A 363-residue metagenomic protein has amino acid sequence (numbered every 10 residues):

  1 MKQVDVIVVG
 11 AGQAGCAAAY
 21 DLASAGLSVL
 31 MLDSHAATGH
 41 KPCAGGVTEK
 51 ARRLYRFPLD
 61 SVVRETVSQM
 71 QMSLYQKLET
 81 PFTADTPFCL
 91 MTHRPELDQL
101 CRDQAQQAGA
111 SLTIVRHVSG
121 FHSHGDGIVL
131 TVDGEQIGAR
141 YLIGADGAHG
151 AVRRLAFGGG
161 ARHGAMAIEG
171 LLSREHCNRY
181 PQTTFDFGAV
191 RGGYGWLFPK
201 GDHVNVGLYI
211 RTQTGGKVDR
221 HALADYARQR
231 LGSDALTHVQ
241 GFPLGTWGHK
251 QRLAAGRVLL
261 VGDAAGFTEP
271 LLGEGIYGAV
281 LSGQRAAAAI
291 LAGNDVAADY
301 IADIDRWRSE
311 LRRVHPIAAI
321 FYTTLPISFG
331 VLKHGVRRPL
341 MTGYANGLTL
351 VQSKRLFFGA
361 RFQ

Functional and structural regions predicted by a protein language model:
M1-A14: Beta1/beta-strand and adjacent pyrophosphate-binding region of the FAD-binding site in flavoprotein oxidoreductases
V6, S28-V29, L142: Hydrophobic anchor at the start of a short beta-strand that flanks the dinucleotide cofactor-binding loop
A11, Q104-S233, K250, G266: Predominantly flavin-linked oxidoreductase catalytic cores and closely associated redox partners
Y20-P42: Glycine-rich FAD pyrophosphate-binding loop
M31, G144, V261: Generic enzyme active-site microenvironment
E49-L100: A conserved beta-strand/loop capping segment in the N-terminal third of enzymes that catalyze redox or closely related
G120, T214-A289, N294-D295: FAD/FMN-dependent oxidoreductases across multiple families
A288-Q363: C-terminal helical "tail/cap" subdomain of flavin- and related membrane-associated enzymes
